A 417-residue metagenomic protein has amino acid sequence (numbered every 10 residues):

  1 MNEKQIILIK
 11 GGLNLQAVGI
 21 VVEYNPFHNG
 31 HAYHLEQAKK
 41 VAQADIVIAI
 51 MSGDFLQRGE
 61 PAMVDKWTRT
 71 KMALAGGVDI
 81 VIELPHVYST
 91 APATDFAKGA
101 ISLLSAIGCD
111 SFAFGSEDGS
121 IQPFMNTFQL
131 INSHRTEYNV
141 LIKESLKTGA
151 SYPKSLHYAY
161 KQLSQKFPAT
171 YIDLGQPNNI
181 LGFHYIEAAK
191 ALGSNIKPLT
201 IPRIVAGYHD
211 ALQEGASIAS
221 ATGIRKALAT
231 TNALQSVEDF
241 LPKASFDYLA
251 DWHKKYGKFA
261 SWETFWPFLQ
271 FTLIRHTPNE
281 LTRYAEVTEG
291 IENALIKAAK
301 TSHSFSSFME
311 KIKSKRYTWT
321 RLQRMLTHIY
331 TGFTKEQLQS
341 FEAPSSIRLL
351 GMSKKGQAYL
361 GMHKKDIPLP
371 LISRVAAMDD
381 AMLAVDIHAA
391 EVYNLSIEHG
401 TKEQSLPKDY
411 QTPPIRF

Functional and structural regions predicted by a protein language model:
K10-R69: N-terminal catalytic cores of NTP/NDP-binding nucleotidyl/phosphoryl-transfer enzymes
K39-K40, L74, I101-S105: Non-catalytic positions within long, well-ordered alpha-helices that form the structural scaffold/packing of enzyme
A42-A44, V78, C109: Short, high-confidence coil segments that cap the C-terminus of an alpha-helix and link into the following beta-strand
A75-P85: A glycine-rich helix N-cap at a beta->alpha junction
L84-F417: Active-site cores that bind ATP or allylic diphosphates and position pyrophosphate for catalysis
